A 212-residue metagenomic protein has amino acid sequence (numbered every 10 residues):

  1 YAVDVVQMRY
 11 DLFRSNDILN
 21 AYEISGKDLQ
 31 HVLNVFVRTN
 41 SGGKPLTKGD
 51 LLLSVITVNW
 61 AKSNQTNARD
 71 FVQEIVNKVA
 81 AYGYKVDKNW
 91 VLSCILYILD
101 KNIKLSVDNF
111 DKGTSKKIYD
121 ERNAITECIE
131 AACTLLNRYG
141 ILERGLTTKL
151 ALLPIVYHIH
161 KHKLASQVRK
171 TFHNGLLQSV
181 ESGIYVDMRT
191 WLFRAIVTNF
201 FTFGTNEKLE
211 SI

Functional and structural regions predicted by a protein language model:
Y1-I212: Flexible coil/loop and intrinsically disordered segments
